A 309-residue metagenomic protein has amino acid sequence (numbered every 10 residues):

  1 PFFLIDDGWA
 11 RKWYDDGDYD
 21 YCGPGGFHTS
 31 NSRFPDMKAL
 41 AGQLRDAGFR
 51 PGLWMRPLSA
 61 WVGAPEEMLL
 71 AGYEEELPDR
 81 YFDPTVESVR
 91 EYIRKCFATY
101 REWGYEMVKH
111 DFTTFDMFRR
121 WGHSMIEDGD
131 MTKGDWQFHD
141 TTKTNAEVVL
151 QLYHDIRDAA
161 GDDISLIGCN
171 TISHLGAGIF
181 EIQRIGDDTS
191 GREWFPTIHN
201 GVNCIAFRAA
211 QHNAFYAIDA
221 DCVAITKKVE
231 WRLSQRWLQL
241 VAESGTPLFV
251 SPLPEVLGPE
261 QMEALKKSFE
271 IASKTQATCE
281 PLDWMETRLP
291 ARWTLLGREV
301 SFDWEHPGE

Functional and structural regions predicted by a protein language model:
F2-V223, Q261: Aromatic- and carboxylate-enriched substrate-binding clefts and catalytic-loop regions of carbohydrate-active enzymes
W13, T226, S251-L253: Short helix/loop capping segments that flank catalytic or ligand/cofactor-binding pockets
L58, S173, L248, E255 (+1 more regions): Short, glycine-/Ser/Thr-/acidic-enriched flexible segments
Y153, E270-L295: Feature captures the RNA virus RNA-dependent RNA polymerase
A220, P252-G258, E280-W284: Short coil/turn segments at secondary-structure boundaries
T226-L240: Structural motif
L240-Q276: Catalytic cores of secreted or luminal carbohydrate-active enzymes
V241-S244, F249, D283-E309: Carbohydrate-binding surface patches
